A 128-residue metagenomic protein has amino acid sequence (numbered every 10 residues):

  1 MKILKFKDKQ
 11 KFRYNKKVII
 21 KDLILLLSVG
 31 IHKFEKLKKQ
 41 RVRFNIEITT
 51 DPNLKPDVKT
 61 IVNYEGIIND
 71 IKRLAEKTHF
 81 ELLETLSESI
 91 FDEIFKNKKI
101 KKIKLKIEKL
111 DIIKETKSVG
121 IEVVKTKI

Functional and structural regions predicted by a protein language model:
M1-I128: N-terminal, polar/charged subdomain of small-to-medium soluble alpha/beta proteins
